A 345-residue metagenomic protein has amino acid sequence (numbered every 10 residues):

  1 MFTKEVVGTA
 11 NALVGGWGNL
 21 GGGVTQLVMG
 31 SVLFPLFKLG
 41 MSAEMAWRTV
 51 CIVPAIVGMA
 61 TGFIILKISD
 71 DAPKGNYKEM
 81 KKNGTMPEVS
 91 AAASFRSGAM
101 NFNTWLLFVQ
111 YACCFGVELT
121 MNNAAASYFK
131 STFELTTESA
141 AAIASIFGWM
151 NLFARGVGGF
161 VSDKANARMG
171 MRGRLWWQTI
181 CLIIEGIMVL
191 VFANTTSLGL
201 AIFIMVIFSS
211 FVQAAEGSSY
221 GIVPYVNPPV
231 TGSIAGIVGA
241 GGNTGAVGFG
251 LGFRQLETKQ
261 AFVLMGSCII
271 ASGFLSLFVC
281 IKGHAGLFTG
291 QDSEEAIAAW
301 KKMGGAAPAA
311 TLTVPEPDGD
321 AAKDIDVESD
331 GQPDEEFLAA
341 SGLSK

Functional and structural regions predicted by a protein language model:
M1-T3, A214-N227: Intracellular juxtamembrane helix-capping segments at the cytosolic ends of symmetry-related transmembrane helices
V7-F34, N151, A235-G250: Glycine-rich segments within core transmembrane alpha-helices of 12-TM secondary carriers
V14-P73: Helix-loop-helix hairpin linking two adjacent transmembrane segments in secondary transporters
F34-A55, G173-W176, G252-I269: A membrane-interface helix-boundary motif in multi-pass transporters
K67-A93, G286-A298: Flexible cytoplasmic inter-helical loops of multi-pass small-molecule transporters
R96-G158, E216, Y220: Extracytoplasmic gate region of multi-pass secondary transporters
K164-C181: Cytoplasmic membrane-interface "Motif A"-like loop-to-helix N-cap segments of 12-TM Major Facilitator Superfamily
I180-T196: C-terminal ends and interior cores of transmembrane alpha-helices in multi-pass membrane transporters/permeases
